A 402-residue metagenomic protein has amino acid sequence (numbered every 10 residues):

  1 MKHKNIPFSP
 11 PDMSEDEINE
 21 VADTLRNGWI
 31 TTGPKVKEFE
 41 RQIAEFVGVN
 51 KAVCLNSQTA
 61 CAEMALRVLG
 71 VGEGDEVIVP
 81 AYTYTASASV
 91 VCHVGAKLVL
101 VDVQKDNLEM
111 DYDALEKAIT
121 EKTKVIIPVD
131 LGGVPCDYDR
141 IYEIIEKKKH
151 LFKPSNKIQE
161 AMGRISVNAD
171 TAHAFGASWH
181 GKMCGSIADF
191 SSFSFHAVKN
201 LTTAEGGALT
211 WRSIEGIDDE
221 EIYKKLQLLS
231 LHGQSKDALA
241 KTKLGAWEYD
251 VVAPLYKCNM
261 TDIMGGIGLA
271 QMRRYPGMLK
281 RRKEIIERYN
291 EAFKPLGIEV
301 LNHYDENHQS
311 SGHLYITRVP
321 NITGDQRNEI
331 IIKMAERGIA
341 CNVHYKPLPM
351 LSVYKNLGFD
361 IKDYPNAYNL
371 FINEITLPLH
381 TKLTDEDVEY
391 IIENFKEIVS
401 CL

Functional and structural regions predicted by a protein language model:
M1-W29, P34, D250-V252, P378: N-terminal "arm"/small-domain region of PLP-dependent enzymes with the aminotransferase-like
N19, E63, Y112-T120, D139 (+2 more regions): Amphipathic, non-transmembrane alpha-helical secondary structure
W29-E76, V90-C92, L100, K149-K153: Phosphate-binding glycine-rich loop
K37-R41, V49-A52, V125-V129, V134 (+3 more regions): PLP-dependent aminotransferase class I/II
R67-T171, S178: PLP-dependent aminotransferase-like
E109-L115, G181-S191, K396: A short alpha/beta connector and helix-capping loop motif
S155-T202, W247-V251, E299: Conserved active-site segment immediately N-terminal to the catalytic lysine that forms the internal aldimine
H173, S186-K236, D262: Active-site PLP attachment segment
